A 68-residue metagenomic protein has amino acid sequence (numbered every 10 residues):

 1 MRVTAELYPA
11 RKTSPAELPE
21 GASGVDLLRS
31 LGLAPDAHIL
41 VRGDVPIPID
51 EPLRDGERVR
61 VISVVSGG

Functional and structural regions predicted by a protein language model:
M1-G67: Ubiquitin-like/PB1-type beta-grasp interaction modules and other compact soluble beta-rich domains
